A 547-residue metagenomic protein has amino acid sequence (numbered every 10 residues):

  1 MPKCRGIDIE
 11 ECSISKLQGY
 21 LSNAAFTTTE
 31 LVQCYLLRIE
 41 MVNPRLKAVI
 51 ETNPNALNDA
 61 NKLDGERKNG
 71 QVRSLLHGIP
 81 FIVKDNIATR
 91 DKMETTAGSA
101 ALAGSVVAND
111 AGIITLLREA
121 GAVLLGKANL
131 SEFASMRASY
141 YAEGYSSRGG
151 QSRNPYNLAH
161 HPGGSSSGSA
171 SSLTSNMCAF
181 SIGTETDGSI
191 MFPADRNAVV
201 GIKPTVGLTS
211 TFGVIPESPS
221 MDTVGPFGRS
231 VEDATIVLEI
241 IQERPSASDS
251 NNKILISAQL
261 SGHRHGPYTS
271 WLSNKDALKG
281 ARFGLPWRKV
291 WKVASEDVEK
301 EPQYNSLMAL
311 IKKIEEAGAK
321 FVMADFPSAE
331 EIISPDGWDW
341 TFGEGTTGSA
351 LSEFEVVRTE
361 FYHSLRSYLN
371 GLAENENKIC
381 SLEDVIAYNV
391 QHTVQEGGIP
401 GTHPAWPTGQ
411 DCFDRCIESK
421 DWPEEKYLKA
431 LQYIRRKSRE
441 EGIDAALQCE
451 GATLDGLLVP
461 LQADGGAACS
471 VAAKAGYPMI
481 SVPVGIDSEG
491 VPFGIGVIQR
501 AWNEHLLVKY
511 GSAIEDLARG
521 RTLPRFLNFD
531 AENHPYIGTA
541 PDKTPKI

Functional and structural regions predicted by a protein language model:
M1-K62, K68, K92, E299 (+3 more regions): An N-terminal boundary/leader segment
R5, H77-A97, K275-V293, F342-E441 (+2 more regions): Short helix-loop capping/hinge segments that flank enzyme active sites or metal/cofactor-binding pockets
I14, M41-N43, L75-L116, Y145 (+2 more regions): Enzymes and membrane/adaptor proteins characterized by extended Gly/Ser/Thr/Asp/Glu-rich, aromatic-dotted
S15, A97-S99, S152-N154, S165 (+3 more regions): Flexible glycine/proline-enriched surface loops and loop-helix/loop-strand junctions
A24, G78, E119, V123 (+4 more regions): Glycine-rich, small-residue loops and helix-cap segments that act as flexible hinges at active-site edges
V32, N61, P267-N274, E299-P327 (+3 more regions): Acyltransferase
N109-I241, Y477-G496: Short glycine/serine-rich loop segments
V200-M308, S328, Q391, G520-I547: A short helix-breaking turn/cap at a secondary-structure junction
